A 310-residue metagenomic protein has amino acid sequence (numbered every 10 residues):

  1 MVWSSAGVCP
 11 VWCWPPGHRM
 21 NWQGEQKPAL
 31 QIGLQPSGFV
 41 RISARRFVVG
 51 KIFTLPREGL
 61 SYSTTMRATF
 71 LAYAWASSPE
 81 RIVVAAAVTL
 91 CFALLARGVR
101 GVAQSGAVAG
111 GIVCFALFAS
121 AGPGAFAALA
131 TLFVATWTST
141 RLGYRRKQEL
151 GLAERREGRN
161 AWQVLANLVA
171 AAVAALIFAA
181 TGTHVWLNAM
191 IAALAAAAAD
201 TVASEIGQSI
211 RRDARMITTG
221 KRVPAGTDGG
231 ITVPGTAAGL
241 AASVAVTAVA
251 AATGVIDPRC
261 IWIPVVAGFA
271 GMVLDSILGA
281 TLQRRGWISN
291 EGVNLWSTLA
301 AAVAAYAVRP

Functional and structural regions predicted by a protein language model:
M1-C9, W14-G17, G24-E25, G33-R41 (+2 more regions): Intrinsic, low-complexity polybasic segments
F47: Short acidic/glycine-rich loops and adjacent helix/strand connectors that line catalytic pockets where negatively
M66-A203, G207-P310: Hydrophobic alpha-helical transmembrane segments
